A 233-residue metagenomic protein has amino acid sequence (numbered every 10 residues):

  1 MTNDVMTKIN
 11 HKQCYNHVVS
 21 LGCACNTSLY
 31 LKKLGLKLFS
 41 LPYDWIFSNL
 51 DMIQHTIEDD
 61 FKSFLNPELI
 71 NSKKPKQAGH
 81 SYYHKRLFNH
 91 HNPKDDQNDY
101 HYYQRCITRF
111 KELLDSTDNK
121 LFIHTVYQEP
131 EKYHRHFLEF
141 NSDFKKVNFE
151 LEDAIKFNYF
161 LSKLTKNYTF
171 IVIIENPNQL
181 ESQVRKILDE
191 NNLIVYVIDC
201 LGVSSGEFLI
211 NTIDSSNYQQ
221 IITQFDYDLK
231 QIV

Functional and structural regions predicted by a protein language model:
T2-V233: Extracellular glycan-modifying ectodomains
